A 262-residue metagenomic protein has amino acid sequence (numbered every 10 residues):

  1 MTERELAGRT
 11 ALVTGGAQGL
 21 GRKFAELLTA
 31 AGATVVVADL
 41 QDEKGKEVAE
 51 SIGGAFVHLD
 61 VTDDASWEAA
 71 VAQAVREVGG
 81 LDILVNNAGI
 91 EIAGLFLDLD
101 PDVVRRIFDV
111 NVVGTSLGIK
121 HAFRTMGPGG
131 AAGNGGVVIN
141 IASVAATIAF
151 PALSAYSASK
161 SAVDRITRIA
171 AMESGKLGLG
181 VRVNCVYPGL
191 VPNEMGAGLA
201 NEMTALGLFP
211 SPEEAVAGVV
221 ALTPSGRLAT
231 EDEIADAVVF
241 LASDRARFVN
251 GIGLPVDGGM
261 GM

Functional and structural regions predicted by a protein language model:
M1-E5, I148, R227, V238-F240 (+1 more regions): Short C-terminal tail/terminal secondary-structure segment of NAD(P)H-dependent dehydrogenase/reductase domains
L95-F96, D100-F108, V219: Substrate-binding pocket helix/loop in short-chain dehydrogenase/reductase
I119, S159, T167: Active-site helix of classical SDR
R124, M172-K176, R247: Alpha-helical segment proximal to the catalytic Tyr-Lys
S143: Residue(s) in the substrate-gating loop at a strand-loop-helix junction that position the organic substrate next
G180-R182, V249-G251: Short, small/polar-rich loop/turn modules that mediate ligand/substrate recognition or access, typified
L190-L222: A glycine/serine/threonine-rich, flexible loop-to-helix segment that serves as the NAD(P) cofactor-binding "lid"
